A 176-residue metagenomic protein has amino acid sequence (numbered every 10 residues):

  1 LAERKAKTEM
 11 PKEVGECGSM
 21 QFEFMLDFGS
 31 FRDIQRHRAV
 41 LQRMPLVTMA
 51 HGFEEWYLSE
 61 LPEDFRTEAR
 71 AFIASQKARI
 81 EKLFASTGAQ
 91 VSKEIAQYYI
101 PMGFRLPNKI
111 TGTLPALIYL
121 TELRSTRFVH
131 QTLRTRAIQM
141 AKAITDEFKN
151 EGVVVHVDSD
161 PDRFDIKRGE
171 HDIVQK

Functional and structural regions predicted by a protein language model:
L1-K176: A conserved ligand/cofactor-binding region detector
